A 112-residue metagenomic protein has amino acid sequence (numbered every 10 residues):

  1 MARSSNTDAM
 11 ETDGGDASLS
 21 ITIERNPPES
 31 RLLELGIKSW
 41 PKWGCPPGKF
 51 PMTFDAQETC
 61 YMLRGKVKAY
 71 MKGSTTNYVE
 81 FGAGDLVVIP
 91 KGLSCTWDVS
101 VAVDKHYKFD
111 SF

Functional and structural regions predicted by a protein language model:
M1-G44: A short, N-terminal "cap"/entry segment at the start of jelly-roll beta-barrel domains of the cupin/DSBH fold
R25-P28, G36-D55, F81-A83, P90-K91: Conserved short histidine dyad/triad with adjacent acidic residue
L33-G36, R64-G65, V88: A structure-centric feature marking long, well-folded core domains of fungal metabolic enzymes and membrane transporters
K42, R64-K68, T96: Beta-strand secondary-structure signal
T53-F54, C60-A83: A short beta-strand-loop-beta hairpin characteristic of the jelly-roll/cupin
A56, L63, T75, K91 (+1 more regions): Short loop/turn positions at the edges of beta-strands in beta-sheet-rich folds
D85, P90-F112: Ligand-binding loop in jelly-roll beta-barrel domains
